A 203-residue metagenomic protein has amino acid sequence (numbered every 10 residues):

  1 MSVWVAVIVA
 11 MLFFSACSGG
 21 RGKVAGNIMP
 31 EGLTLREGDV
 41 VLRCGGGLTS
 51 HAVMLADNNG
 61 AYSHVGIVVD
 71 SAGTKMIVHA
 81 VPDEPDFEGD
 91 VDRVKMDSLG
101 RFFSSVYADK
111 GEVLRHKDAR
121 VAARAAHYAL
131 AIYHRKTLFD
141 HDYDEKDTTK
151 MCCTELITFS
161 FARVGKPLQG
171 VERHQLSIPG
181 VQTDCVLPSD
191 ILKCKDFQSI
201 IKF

Functional and structural regions predicted by a protein language model:
M1-V5: Bacterial N-terminal signal peptides that target proteins for export
F14-A16: C-terminal motif of bacterial Sec signal peptides marking the signal peptidase cleavage site
S18, H141-F203: Activation targets extended, charge/polar-rich intrinsically disordered C-terminal tails
S18-P30: Bacterial Sec signal peptide processing site at the extreme N-terminus
E37-D39: Loop/turn positions that initiate beta-strands
R43-E112, L138-M151: Glycine-rich catalytic cores of cysteine/serine-nucleophile enzymes that process amide/ester linkages in cell-envelope
G45, V69, V81, F103-V106 (+4 more regions): Sec/Tat-exported extracytoplasmic proteins
